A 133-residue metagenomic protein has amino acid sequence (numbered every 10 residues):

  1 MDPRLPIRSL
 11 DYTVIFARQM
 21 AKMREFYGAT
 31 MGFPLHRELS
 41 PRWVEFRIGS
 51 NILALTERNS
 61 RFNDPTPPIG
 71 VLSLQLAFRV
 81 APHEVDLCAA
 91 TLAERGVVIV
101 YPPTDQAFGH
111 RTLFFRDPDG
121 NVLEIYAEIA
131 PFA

Functional and structural regions predicted by a protein language model:
M1-D11, F33-A81, D86-R116, E128-A133: Vicinal oxygen chelate
V14: Polyanion-binding surface elements
A17-Q19, A107: Conserved beta-strand-loop-alpha-helix junction that forms the acyl-donor binding cleft
Q19, D117-D119: Acidic active-site catalytic centers that drive phospho-/nucleotidyl reactions and related ester hydrolyses
M20-A21, V85: Generic non-transmembrane alpha-helix signal with a bias for helix starts/N-cap capping motifs
M23-T30, L92, G120: Conserved active-site tyrosine of GNAT-family acetyltransferases
